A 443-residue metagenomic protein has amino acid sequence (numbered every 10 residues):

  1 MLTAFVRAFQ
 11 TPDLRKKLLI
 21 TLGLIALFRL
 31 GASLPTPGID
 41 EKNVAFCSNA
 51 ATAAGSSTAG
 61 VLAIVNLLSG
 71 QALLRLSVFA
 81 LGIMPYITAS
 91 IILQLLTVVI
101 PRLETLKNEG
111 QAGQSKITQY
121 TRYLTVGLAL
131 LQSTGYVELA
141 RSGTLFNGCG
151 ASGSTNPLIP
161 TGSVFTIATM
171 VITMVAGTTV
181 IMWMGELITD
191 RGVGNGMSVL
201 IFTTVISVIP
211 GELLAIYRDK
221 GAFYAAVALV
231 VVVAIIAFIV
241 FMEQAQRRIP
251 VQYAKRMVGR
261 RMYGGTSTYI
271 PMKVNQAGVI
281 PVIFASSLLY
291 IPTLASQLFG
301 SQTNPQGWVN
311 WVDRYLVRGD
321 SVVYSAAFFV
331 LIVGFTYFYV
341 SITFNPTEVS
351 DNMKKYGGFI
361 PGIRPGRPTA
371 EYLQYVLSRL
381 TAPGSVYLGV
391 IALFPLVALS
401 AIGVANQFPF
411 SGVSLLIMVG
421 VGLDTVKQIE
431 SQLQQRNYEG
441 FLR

Functional and structural regions predicted by a protein language model:
M1-K107, Q111-R443: N-terminal cationic and glycine-rich segments that engage phosphates or anionic surfaces
